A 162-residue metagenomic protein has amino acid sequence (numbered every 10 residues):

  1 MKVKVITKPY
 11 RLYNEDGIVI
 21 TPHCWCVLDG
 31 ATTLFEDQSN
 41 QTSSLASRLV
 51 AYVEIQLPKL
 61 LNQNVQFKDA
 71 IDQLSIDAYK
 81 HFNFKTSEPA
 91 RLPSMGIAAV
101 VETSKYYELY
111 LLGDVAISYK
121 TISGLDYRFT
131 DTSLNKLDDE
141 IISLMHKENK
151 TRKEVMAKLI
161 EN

Functional and structural regions predicted by a protein language model:
M1-N162: PP2C/PPM-type serine/threonine phosphatase catalytic domain
